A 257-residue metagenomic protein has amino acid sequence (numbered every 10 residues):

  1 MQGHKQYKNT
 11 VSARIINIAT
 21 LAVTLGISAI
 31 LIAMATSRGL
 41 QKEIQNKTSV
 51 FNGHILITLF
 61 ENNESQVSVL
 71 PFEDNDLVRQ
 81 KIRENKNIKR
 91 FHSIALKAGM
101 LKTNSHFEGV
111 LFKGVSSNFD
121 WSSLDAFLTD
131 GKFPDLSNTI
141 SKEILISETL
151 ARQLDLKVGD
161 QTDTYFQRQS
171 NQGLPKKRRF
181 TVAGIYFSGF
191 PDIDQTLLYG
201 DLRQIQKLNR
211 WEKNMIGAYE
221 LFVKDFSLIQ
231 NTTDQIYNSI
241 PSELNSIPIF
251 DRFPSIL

Functional and structural regions predicted by a protein language model:
M1-I27: N-terminal Sec/SRP start-transfer signal
A22, S37, Q41, F253-L257: Alpha-helical membrane-interface segments at transmembrane helix boundaries
I30-L111, D135-T139: Hydrophobic, regular-secondary-structure patches
V50-N52, S105-V110, T139-S141, K157-G159 (+4 more regions): Extracytoplasmic
L56-T58, H92, G109-G114, E143-L145 (+4 more regions): Soluble periplasmic/extracytoplasmic beta-strand elements of cell-envelope proteins
A95-N138, V182, Y199-L202: The feature marks short, hydrophobic/small-residue-biased sequence motifs that occur predominantly
W121, E148-Q195: Mid-to-C-terminal secondary-structure elements that act as membrane-proximal/extracytoplasmic interface segments
L174-L257: Mechanotransmission and gating elements of multispan inner-membrane complexes involved in transport and envelope
